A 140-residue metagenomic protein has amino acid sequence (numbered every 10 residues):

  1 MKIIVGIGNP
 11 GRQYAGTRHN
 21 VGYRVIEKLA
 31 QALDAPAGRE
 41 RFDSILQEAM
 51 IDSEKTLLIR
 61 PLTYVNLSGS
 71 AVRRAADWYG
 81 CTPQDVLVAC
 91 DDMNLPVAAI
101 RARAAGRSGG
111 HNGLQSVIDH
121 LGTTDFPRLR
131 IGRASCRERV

Functional and structural regions predicted by a protein language model:
M1-A105, Q115-R130, S135: Nucleotide and nucleotide-moiety/phosphate-recognizing core
C136-V140: A short, hydrophobic C-terminal helix/tail in secreted or cell-surface proteins
